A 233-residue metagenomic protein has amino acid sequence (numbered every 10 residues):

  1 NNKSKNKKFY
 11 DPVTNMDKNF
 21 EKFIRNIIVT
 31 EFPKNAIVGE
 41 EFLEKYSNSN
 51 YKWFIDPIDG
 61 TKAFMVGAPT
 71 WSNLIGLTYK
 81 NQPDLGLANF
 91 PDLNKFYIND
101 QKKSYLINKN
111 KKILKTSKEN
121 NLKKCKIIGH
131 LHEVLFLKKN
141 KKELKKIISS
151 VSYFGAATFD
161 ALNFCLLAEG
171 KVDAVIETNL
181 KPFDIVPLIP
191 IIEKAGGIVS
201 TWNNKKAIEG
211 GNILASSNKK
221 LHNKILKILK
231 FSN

Functional and structural regions predicted by a protein language model:
N1-I58, K220-K230: N-terminal subdomain of lithium-sensitive/metallo-dependent phosphomonoesterases centered on the IMPase/IPPase/PAP
S4, V29, L43-K45, A88 (+3 more regions): Short secondary-structure boundary/capping segments
D17, I28, T61, F90 (+5 more regions): Residue-level signal for inorganic ion chemistry
S47-Y105: DPxDG-like acidic metal-binding loop motif
T78-Q82, D92, Q101-S104, K109-K111 (+3 more regions): Short loop segments at secondary-structure junctions
P91-K124, K139: ATP-dependent small-molecule kinase catalytic core of the GHMP/sugar-kinase superfamily and closely related
K115-N233: An extended, acidic
